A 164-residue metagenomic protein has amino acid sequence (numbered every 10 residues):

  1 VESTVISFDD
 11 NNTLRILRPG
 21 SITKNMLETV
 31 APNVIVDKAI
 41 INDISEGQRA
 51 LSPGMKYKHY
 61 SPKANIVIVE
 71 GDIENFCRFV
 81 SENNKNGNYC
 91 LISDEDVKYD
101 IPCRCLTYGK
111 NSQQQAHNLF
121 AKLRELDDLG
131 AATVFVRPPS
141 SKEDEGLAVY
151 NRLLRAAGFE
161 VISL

Functional and structural regions predicted by a protein language model:
V1-L164: Active-site-adjacent structural elements in enzyme catalytic cores
